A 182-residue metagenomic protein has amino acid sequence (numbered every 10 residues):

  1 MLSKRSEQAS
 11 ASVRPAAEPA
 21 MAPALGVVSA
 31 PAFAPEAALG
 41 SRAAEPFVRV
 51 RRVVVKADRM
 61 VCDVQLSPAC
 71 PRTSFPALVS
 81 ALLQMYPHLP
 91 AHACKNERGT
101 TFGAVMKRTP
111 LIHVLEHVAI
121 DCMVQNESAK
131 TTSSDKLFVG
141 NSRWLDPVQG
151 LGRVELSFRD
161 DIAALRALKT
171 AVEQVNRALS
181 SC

Functional and structural regions predicted by a protein language model:
M1-L2, D58, F75, A104 (+3 more regions): Intrinsic structural disorder
L2-N96: Non-catalytic terminal extensions that flank enzyme cores
A11, E116-I120, N176-L179: Intrinsic structural disorder/low-complexity segments
P23, V27, F33-A37, G103-L111 (+1 more regions): Intrinsically disordered, low-complexity interaction/regulatory regions of eukaryotic proteins
L78-L82, K130-T132, T170-N176: Generic alpha-helical propensity signal that fires on short helical segments and nearby coil/disordered stretches
M85-S157, D161-A163: M16/MPP (pitrilysin/insulinase) zinc-metallopeptidase core fold and M16-derived inactive scaffolds
E155-C182: M16/insulysin-pitrilysin zinc metalloprotease superfamily fold
